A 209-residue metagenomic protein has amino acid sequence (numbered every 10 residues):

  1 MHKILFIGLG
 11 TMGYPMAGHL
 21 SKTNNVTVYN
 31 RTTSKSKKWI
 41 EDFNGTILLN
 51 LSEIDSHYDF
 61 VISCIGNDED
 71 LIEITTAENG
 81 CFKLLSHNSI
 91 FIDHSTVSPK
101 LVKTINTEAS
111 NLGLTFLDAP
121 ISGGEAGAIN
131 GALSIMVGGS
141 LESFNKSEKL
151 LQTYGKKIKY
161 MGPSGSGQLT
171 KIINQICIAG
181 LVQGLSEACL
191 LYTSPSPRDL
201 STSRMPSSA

Functional and structural regions predicted by a protein language model:
M1-S56, F60-S63, E125: NAD(P)+-binding Rossmann beta1-loop-alpha1 motif at the extreme N-terminus of oxidoreductases
E53-S63, D68-L112: Rossmann-fold NAD(P) dinucleotide-binding segment
V97-I176: Rossmann-fold dinucleotide-binding core
Q175, Q183-L191: Anionic-ligand binding region
Y192-D199: Conserved small/polar residues in nucleotide/adenosyl-binding loops
R204-A209: Hydrophobic alpha-helical segments, chiefly the membrane-spanning helices and signal/signal-anchor peptides
